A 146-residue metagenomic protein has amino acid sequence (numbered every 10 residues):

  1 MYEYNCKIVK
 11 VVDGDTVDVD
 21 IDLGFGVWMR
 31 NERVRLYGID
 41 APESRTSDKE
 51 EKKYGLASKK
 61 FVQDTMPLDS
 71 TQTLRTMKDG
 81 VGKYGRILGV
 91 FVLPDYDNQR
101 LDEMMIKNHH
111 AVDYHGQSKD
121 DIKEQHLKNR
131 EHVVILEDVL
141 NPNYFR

Functional and structural regions predicted by a protein language model:
M1-R146: Small beta-barrel nucleic-acid-binding modules, primarily SNase/OB-fold domains and secondarily Tudor-like barrels
